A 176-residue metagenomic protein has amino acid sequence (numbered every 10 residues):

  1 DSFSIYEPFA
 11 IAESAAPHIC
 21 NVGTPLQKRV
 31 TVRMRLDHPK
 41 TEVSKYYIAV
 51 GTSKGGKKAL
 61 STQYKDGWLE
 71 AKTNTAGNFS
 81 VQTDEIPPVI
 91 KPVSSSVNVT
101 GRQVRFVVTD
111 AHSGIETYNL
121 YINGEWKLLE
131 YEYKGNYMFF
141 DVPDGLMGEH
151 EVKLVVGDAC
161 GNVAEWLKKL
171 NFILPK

Functional and structural regions predicted by a protein language model:
S2-Y47: Proteolytic processing hotspots in large secreted/extracellular or virion-associated proteins and select intracellular
P25, S96-G101: Short, solvent-exposed loop/linker segments at the N-terminal edge of repeated beta-sheet extracellular domains
R33-D37, Q103-A111: Short edge beta-strand/loop segments characteristic of extracellular beta-sandwich folds
K40-V43, N74-A76, D110-I115: Short proline/glycine-enriched turn/loop motifs at strand-loop junctions of beta-rich domains
Y47-V50, N119-Y121: Beta-strand signatures of extracellular beta-sandwich domains
S61, W68-A71, A111-K176: Long, low-complexity serine/threonine/glycine- and acidic-rich segments characteristic of extracellular
E85-V89: Proline-centered linker/hinge motifs at extracellular inter-domain junctions
P92-S94: Surface-exposed, proline-enriched loop/turn segments that connect beta strands in immunoglobulin-like
